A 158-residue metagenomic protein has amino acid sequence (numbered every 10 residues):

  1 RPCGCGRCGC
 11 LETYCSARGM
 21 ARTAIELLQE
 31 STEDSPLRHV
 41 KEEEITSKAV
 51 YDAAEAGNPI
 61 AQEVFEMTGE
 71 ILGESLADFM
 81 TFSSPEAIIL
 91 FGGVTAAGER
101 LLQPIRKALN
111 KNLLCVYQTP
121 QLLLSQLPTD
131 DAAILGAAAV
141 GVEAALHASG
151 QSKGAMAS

Functional and structural regions predicted by a protein language model:
P2, R7-S158: ATP-binding/phosphotransfer module of carbohydrate and carboxylate kinases, centering on a glycine-rich
